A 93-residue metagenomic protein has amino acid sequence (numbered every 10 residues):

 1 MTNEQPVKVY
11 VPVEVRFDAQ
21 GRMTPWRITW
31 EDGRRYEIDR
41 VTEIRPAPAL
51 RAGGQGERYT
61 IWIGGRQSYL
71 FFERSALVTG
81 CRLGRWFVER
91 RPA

Functional and structural regions predicted by a protein language model:
M1-A93: Cysteine-centric segments in proteins
